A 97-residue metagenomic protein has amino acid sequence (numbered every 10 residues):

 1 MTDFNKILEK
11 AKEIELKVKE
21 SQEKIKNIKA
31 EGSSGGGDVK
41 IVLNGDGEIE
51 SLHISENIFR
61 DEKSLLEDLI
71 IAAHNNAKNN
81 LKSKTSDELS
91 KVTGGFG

Functional and structural regions predicted by a protein language model:
M1-E31, N79-G97: Long amphipathic alpha-helical segments used for membrane anchoring, targeting, substrate engagement, or oligomerization
A11, G47, I70: Residue-level signature of catalytic and energy-coupling elements of molecular machines, predominantly ATP/GTP-dependent
K24, A30, R60-E67: Short histidine
E31-L52: N-terminal intrinsically disordered, cationic/polar leader segments that include organellar targeting peptides
D38-K40, F59-R60, K78: Short beta-strands and strand-coil junctions in structured, solvent-facing domains, enriched
E48, L52-K63: A short interface-forming secondary-structure element
K63-S83, D87: Active-site- and interface-proximal helix/loop "cap" or "latch" segments in soluble metabolic and energy-transducing
